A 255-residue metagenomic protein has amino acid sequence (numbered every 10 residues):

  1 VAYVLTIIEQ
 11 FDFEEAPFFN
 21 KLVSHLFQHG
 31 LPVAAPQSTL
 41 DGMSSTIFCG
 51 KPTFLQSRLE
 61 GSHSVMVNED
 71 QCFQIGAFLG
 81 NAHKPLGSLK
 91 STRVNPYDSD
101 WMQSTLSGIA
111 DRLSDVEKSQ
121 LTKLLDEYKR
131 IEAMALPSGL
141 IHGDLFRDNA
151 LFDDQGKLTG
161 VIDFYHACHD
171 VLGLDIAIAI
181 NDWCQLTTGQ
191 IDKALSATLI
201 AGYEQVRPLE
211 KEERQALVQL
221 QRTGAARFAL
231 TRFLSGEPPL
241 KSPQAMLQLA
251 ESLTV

Functional and structural regions predicted by a protein language model:
V1-L5, P36, D126-L174: Active-site acidic catalytic loop and adjacent metal/ATP-binding pocket of ATP-dependent phosphoryl transfer enzymes
A2-S91: ATP-binding pocket architecture of kinase catalytic cores
F11, H29, V33-T46, F54 (+5 more regions): Structured catalytic core of nucleotide-sugar glycosyltransferases
P36, F54-Q56, A82, I141 (+3 more regions): Generic structural signal for conserved hydrophobic packing positions in ordered secondary structure
V65-V116, L136-S138: A cross-family kinase active-site recognition segment
D100, G108, F228-V255: ATP/Mg2+ or Mg2+-diphosphate-binding catalytic cores that bind nucleotide phosphates or diphosphates via glycine-rich
G173-R207, R222-P238: Active-site activation/catalytic loop segments of kinase-like enzymes and analogous catalytic loops in related
L209-Q221: All-alpha amphipathic helical-bundle segments outside canonical DNA-binding/catalytic cores that form hydrophobic
